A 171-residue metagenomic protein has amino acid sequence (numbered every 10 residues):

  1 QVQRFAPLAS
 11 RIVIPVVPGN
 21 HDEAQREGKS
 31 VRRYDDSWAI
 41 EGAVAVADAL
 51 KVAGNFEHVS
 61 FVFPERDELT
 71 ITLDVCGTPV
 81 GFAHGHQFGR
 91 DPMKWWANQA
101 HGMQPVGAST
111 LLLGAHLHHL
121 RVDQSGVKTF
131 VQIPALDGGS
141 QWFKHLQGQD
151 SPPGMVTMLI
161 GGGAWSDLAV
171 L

Functional and structural regions predicted by a protein language model:
Q1-D48, V52: Core catalytic region of metal-dependent phosphoesterases/phosphodiesterases, especially metallo-beta-lactamase-like
I12-N20, V59-L69: Acidic carboxylate-rich catalytic motifs and surrounding loops in phosphoryl-/glycosyl-chemistry enzymes
R32-D67, D74-V170: Conserved beta-sheet core of the metallophosphoesterase superfamily
